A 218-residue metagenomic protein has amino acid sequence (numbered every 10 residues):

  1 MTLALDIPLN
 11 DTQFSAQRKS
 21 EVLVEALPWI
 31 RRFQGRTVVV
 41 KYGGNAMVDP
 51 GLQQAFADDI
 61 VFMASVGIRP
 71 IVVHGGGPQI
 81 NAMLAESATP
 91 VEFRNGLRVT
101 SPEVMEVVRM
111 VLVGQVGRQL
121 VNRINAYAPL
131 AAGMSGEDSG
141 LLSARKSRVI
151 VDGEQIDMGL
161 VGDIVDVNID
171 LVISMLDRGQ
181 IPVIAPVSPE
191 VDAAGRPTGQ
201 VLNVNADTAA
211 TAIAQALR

Functional and structural regions predicted by a protein language model:
M1-R218: Nucleotide/pyrophosphate-binding catalytic subdomain
